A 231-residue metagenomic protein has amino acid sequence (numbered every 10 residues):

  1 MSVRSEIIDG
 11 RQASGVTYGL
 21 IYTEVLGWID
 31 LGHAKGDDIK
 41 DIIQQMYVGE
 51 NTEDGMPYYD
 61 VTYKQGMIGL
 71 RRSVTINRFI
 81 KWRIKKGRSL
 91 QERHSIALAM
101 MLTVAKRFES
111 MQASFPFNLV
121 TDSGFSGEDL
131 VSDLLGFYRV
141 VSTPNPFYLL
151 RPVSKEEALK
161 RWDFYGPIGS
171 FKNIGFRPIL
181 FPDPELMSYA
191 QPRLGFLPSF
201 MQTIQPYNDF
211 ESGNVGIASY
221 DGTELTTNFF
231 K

Functional and structural regions predicted by a protein language model:
M1-D122, V140-K231: Bulky hydrophobic segments
S123-G127: Replace "multi-pass membrane enzymes" with "multi-pass membrane proteins
D129, L135: Divalent metal-coordination and catalytic microenvironments
